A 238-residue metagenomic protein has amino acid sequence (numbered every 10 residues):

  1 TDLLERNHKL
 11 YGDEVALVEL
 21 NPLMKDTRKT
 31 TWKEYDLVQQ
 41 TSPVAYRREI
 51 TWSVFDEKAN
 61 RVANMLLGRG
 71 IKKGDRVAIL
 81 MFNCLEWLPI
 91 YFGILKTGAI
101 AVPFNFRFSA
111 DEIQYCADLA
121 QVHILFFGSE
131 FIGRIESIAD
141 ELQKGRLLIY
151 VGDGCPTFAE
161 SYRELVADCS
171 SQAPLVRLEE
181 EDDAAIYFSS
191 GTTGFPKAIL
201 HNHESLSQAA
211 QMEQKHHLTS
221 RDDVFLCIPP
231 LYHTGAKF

Functional and structural regions predicted by a protein language model:
D2-E5, G68-R69, K96-E164, R177: Structural core segment of the AMP-binding/adenylate-forming
D13-C84, L88-F92, S109-Q114, S161-E164: Conserved AMP-binding/adenylate-forming core of the ANL superfamily
V15, D168-F188, F195, L218-V224: Conserved pre-ATP/AMP-binding loop-to-beta segment of ANL
N21-R48, I132-E180: ANL superfamily adenylate-forming
E49-S53, A184-Q208: Conserved AMP-binding A3 loop
D56-R61, I199-S220, F225-P229, F238: Conserved structural elements of the adenylate-forming
M81-C84, N105, T219, I228-H233: Conserved AMP-binding
F92-T97, L119, H233, F238: Short hydrophobic alpha-helices that are characteristic scaffold elements of the AMP-binding
